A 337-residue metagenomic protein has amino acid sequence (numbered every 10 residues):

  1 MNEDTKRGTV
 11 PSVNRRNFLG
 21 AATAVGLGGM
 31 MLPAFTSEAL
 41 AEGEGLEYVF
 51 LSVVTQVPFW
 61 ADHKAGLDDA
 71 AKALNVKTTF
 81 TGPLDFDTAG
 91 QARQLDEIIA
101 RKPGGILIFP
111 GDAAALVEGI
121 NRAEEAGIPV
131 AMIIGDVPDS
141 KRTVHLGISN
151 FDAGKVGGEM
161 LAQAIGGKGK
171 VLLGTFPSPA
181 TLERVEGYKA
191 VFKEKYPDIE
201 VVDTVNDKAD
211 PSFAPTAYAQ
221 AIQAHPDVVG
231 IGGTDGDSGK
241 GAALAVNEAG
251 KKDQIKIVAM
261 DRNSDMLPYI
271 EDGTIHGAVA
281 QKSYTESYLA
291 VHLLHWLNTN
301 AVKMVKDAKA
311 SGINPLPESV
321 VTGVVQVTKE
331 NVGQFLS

Functional and structural regions predicted by a protein language model:
M1-V13, N17, A21-S37: N-terminal secretory signal peptides
A34-V49, D62: C-terminal segment of N-terminal export signals and the immediately downstream linker at the start of the mature
E47-A70, L74, T79-A92, F109-A113 (+2 more regions): Extracytoplasmic "Venus flytrap"
F59-A71, A153-M160, A180-I199, F213 (+3 more regions): Short, solvent-exposed amphipathic alpha-helices that sit in or adjacent to ligand/effector-binding or catalytic
Q91, L146-V171, E183, S212-P215 (+2 more regions): Hydrophobic alpha-helical segments within soluble ligand-binding/sensing domains
G105-E125, Y188, D207-Y269: Hydrophobic alpha-helical
A113-D152, M160-Q163, K170, N263-E271 (+1 more regions): Flexible loop/hinge segments that line or gate small-molecule binding clefts
V191, K195-D198, L289-S337: Hinge/cleft segment of the Venus flytrap/periplasmic-binding protein
